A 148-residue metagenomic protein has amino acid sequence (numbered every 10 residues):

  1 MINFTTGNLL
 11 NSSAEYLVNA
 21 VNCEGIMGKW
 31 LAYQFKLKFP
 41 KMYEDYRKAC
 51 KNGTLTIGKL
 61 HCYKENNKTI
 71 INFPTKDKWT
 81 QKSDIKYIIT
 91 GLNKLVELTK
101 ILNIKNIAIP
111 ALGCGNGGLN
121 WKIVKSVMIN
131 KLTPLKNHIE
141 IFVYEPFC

Functional and structural regions predicted by a protein language model:
M1-C148: Macrodomain-like recognition of ADP-ribose-binding/processing modules
